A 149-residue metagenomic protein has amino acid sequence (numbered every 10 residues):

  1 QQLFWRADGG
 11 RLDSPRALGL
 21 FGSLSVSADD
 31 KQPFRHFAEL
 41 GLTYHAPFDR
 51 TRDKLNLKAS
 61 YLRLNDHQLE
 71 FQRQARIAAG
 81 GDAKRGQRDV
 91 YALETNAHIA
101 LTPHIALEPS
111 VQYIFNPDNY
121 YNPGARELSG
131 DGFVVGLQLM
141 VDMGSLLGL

Functional and structural regions predicted by a protein language model:
Q1, R16, F34-A38, D89-L93 (+1 more regions): Residues that define the transmembrane beta-barrel architecture of outer-membrane proteins
Q1-Q2, L40-Y44, L57, T95-L101 (+1 more regions): Residues on the lipid-exposed face of transmembrane beta-strands in outer-membrane beta-barrel proteins
W5-L18, A46-K54, L101-H104, G144-L149: Short loop/turn motifs that connect adjacent beta-strands in outer-membrane beta-barrel proteins
L18-V26, L40, L55-R63, P109-Y113: Transmembrane beta-barrel strands of outer-membrane/channel proteins
S25-D29, A78-A83, Y121-E127: Extracellular loop and loop/strand-boundary signature of outer-membrane beta-barrel proteins
S27-D29, L62-D66, I114-D118, G144: Structural signature of outer-membrane beta-barrel domains
Q32-H36, H67-Q74, N119-R126: Outer-membrane beta-barrel translocator domains and adjoining extracellular loop/strand segments of Gram-negative
L57, S129-L149: Outer-membrane beta-barrel "beta-signal"
